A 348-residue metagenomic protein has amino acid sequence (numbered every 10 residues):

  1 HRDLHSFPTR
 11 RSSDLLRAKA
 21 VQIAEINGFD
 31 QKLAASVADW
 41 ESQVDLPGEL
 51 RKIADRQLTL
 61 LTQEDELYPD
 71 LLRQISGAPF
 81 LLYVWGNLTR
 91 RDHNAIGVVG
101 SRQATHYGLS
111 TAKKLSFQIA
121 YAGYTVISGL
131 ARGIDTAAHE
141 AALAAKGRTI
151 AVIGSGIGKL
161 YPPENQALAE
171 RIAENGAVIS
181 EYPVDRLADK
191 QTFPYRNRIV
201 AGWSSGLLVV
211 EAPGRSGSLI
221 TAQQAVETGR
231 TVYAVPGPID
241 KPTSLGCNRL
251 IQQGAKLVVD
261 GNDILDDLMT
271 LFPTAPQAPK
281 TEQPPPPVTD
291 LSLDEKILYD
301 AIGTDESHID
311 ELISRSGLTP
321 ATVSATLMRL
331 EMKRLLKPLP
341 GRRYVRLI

Functional and structural regions predicted by a protein language model:
H1, H5-S12: Short, small-residue-biased leader/transition segments that mark boundaries at the very start of proteins
F7-T9, K32, A122, L312: Compositionally biased, intrinsically disordered low-complexity segments
D14, A20-D65, D267: Alpha-helical interaction/regulatory segments in DNA maintenance proteins
G48-R56, L60-I348: Glycine-biased, small-residue-rich flexible motifs in mid-sequence functional cores and linkers
